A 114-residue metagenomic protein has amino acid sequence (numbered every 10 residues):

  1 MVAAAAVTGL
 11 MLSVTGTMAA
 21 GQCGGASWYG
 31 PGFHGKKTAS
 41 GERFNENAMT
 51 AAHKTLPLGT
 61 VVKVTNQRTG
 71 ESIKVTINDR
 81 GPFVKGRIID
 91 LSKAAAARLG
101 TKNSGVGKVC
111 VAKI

Functional and structural regions predicted by a protein language model:
M1-I114: Secreted/periplasmic proteins
